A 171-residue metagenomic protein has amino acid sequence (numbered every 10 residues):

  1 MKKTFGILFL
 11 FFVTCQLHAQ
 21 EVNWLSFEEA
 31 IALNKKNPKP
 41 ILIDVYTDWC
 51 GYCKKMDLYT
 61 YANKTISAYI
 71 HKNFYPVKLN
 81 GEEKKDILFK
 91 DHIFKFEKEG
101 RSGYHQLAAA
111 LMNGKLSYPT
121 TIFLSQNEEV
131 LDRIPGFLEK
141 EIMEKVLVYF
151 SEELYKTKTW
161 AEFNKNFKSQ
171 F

Functional and structural regions predicted by a protein language model:
M1-E21: Bacterial Sec-dependent N-terminal signal peptides
Q20-N23, K35, K39, G114-K115 (+2 more regions): Non-globular targeting/processing and membrane-anchoring segments
N23-E29, L33-K35, P40-I41, K54-K55: Long, hydrophobic N-terminal alpha-helical segment
N23-F27, A62, Y104: Amphipathic coiled-coil/heptad-repeat helices and related helical stalk/stem segments that mediate oligomerization
N37-G51, P76: Short active-site neighborhood of thiol/selenol oxidoreductases, capturing the structured segment around
Y46, D57, N80-E83, G136-L138: A mature extracytoplasmic/lumenal domain signature
T47-Y61: Conserved redox-active cysteine motifs that mediate thiol-disulfide chemistry, especially di-cysteine Cys-X(1-2)-Cys
K64-S67, H71-D132, K140, K145-E152: Thioredoxin-like thiol-disulfide oxidoreductase module
